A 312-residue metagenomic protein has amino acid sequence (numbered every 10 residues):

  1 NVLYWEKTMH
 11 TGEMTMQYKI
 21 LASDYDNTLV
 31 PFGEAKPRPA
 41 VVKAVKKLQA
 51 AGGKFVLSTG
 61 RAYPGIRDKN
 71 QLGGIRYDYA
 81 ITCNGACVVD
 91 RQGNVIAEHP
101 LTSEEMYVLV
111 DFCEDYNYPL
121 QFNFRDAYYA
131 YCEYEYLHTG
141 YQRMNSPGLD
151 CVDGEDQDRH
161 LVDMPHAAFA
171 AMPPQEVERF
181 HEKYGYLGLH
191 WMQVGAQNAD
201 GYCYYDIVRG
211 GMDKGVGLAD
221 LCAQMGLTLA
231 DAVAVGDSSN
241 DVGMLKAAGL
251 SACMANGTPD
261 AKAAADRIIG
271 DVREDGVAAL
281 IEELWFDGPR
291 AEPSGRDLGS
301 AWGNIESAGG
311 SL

Functional and structural regions predicted by a protein language model:
N1-T15, G309: Short, Lys/Arg-enriched N-terminal segments with co-localized hydrophobic residues within the first ~10-30 amino acids
M16-I20, R38, V208-L312: Mg2+-dependent phosphoryl-transfer enzymes with acidic/Ser/Thr/Gly-rich catalytic loops
Q17-E34: Asp-based phosphoryl-transfer active-site loop
Y25, R61, G85, G236-S238: Active-site metal-binding loops of divalent metal-dependent hydrolases
K36-Q142: Active-site phosphate-binding/coordination module
Q49, E114, G185, K246 (+1 more regions): Anion (oxyanion) recognition and catalysis
G52-V56, R76-D78, H166-A168, A230-D231 (+2 more regions): Short active-site oxyanion
N123-V235, S239: Conserved acidic, metal-coordinating active-site core of Asp-based, Mg2+-dependent phosphoryl-transfer enzymes
